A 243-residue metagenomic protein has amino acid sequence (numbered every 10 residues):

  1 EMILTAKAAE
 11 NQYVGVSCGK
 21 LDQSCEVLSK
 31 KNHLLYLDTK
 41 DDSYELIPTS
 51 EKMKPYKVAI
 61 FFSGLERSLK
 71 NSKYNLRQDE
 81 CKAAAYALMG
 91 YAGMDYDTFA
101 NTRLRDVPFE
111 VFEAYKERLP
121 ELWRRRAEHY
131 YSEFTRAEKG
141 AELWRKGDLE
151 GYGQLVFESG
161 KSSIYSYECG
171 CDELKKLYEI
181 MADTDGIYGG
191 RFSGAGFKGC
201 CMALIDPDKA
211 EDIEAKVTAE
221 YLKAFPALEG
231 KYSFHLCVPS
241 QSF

Functional and structural regions predicted by a protein language model:
E1-Y44, S193, L236, Q241: Alpha/beta catalytic cores of group-transfer enzymes, especially the acyltransferase/condensing modules of polyketide
S24, C200, S233: Conserved beta-strand and immediately adjacent loop positions that scaffold enzyme active sites
H33-R191, L204-F243: C-terminal nucleotide
S159, G196-F197: Positions that flank functional sites
K198-L204: Short beta-strand->loop micro-motif that forms the acidic, two-metal-ion catalytic signature in nucleotide-processing
